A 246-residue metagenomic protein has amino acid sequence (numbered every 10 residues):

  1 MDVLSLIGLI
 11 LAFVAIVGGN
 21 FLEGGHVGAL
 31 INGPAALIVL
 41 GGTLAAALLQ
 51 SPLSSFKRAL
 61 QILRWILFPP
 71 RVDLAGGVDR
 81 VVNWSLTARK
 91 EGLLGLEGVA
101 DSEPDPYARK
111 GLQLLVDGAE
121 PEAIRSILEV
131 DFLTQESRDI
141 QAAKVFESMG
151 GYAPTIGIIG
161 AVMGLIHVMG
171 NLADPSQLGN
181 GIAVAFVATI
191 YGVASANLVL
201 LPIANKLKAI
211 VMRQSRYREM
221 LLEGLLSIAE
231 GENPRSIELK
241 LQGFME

Functional and structural regions predicted by a protein language model:
M1-I7: Membrane-entry signal-anchor segments at the cytosolic-membrane interface, especially the N-terminal signal anchor
L4, A15-A142, Q214-E246: Large intracellular
I7-I10, V14-V27, D131-I210: Helix-termination/interfacial motifs at the ends of transmembrane alpha-helices
